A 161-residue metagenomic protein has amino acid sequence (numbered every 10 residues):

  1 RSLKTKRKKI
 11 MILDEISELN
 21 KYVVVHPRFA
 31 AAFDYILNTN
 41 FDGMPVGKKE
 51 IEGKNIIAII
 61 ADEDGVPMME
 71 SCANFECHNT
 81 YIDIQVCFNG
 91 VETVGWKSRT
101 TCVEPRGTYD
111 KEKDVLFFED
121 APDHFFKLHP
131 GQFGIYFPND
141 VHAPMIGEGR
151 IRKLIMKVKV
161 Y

Functional and structural regions predicted by a protein language model:
R1-I10: Short, Lys/Arg-enriched N-terminal segments with co-localized hydrophobic residues within the first ~10-30 amino acids
M11-E52: Long, hydrophobic N-terminal alpha-helical segment
K48-M68, E76, T80-F88, W96: A short glycine-rich, His/Asp/Glu-containing loop-to-beta-strand
S71-I82, T101-P105, A121-P122: A short beta-loop-beta micro-motif enriched in histidine and acidic residues
T80-E92, S98, T108-D114, K157-V158: Short, conserved beta-strand element in jelly-roll/cupin
V94-G95, H124-F126, V141-E148: Short beta-strand His + acidic residue motifs that chelate non-heme Fe in jelly-roll/DSBH and cupin folds
K127-V141: Conserved metal-binding segment of the jelly-roll/cupin
I135, R150-Y161: A short hydrophobic beta-strand segment most commonly corresponding to one strand of the jelly-roll/cupin
